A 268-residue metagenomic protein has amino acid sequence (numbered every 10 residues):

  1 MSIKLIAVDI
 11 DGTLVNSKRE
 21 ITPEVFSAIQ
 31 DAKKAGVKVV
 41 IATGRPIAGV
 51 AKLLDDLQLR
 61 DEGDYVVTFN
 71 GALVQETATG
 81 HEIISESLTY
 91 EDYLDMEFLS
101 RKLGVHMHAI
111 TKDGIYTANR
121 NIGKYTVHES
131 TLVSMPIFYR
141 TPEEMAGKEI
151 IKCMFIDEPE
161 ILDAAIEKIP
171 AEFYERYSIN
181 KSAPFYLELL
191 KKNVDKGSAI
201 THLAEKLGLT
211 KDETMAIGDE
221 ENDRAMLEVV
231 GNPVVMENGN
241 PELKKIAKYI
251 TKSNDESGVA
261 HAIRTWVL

Functional and structural regions predicted by a protein language model:
M1-L5, T22, E188-L268: Mg2+-dependent phosphoryl-transfer enzymes with acidic/Ser/Thr/Gly-rich catalytic loops
K4-K18: Asp-based phosphoryl-transfer active-site loop
P23-G123: Active-site phosphate-binding/coordination module
V25, V50-L54, A165, I169 (+3 more regions): Hydrophobic packing residues within well-ordered alpha-helices of enzyme cores
G36-V40, D64, K152, D212-E213 (+1 more regions): Short active-site oxyanion
E62, N70, F173-E175, V229-V230 (+1 more regions): Short, structured coil segments at secondary-structure junctions
L99, L103-I217, R224, N238: Conserved acidic, metal-coordinating active-site core of Asp-based, Mg2+-dependent phosphoryl-transfer enzymes
